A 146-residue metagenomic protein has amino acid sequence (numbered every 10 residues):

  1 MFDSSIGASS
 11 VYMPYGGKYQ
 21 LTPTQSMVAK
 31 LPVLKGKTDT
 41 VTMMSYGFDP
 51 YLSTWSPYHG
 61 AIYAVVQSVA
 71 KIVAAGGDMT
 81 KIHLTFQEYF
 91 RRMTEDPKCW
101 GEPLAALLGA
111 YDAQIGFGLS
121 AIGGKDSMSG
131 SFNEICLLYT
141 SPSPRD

Functional and structural regions predicted by a protein language model:
M1-V66, A70-A74, G130-F132: N-terminal glycine-rich phosphate/pyrophosphate-binding loops that anchor nucleotide-derived ligands and cofactors
S26-M27, T40-M44, T80-H83, G118-I122 (+1 more regions): Structural motif
F48, E88-F90, P144: Hydrophobic pocket-lining residues within nucleotide cofactor-binding pockets
P50, D126-S127, D146: Short, flexible micro-motifs
T54-I122, D126-F132: A glycine-rich phosphate/pyrophosphate-binding beta-strand-loop-alpha-helix module
I135: Nucleotide/phosphate-binding loop and acidic/charged catalytic motifs in nucleotide-binding or -utilizing enzymes
Y139-D146: Conserved small/polar residues in nucleotide/adenosyl-binding loops
